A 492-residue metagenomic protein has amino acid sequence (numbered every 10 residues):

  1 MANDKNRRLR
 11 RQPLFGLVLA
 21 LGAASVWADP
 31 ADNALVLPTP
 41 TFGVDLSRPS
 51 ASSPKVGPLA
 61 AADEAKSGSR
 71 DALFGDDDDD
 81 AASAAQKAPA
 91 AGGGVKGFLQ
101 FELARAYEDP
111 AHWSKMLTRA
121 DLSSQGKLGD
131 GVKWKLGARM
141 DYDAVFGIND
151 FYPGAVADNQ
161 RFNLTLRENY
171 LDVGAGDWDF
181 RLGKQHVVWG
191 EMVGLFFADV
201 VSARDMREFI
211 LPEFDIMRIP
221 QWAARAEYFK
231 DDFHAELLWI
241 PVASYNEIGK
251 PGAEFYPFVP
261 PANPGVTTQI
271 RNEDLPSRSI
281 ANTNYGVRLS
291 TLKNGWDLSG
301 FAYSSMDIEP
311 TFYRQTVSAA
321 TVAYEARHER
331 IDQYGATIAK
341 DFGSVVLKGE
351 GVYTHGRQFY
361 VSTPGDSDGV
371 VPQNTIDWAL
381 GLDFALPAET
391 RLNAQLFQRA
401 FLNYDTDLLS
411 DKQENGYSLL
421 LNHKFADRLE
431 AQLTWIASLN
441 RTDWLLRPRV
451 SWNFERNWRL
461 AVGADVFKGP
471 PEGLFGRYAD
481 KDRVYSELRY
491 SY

Functional and structural regions predicted by a protein language model:
S25-S123, K127-K133, G137, V145 (+3 more regions): N-terminal periplasmic/intermembrane-space "pro-region" immediately following the signal or transit peptide
F101-Y107, M140-A144, A175-D177, H186-V188 (+11 more regions): Transmembrane beta-strands of outer-membrane beta-barrel pores
H112-T118, F162-R167, G176, R218-W222 (+8 more regions): Residues that define the transmembrane beta-barrel architecture of outer-membrane proteins
A120-G126, E168-A175, A224-Y228, V287-T291 (+8 more regions): Residues on the lipid-exposed face of transmembrane beta-strands in outer-membrane beta-barrel proteins
G129-P257, G469: Outer membrane beta-barrel
G131-W134, W178-F180, D232-A235, G295-L298 (+4 more regions): Repeated loop/turn-to-beta-strand initiation elements of outer-membrane beta-barrel proteins
Y303, A339-I436: Detector for outer-membrane/organellar transmembrane beta-barrel domains, recognizing the amphipathic beta-strand
N457-R459, G463-V466, Y478-Y492: Outer-membrane beta-barrel "beta-signal"
